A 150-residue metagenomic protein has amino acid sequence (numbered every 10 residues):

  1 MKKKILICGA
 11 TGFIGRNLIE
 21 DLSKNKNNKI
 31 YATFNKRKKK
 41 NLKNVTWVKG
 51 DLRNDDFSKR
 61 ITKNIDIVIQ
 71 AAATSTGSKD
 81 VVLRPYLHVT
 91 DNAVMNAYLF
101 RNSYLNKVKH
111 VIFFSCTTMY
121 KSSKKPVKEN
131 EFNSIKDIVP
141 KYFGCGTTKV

Functional and structural regions predicted by a protein language model:
K4, D66-I67, H110: Structural motif
K4-N25: N-terminal Rossmann NAD(P)H-binding glycine-rich loop of SDR-like oxidoreductase domains
K29-I30: Short beta-strand element of Class I
T33-R37, L52: N-terminal Rossmann-fold cofactor-binding loop
R37-N44: Short loop/helix-cap segments at secondary-structure boundaries that form the rim of catalytic
K49-D91, N102: NAD(P)H-binding glycine-rich loop region in Rossmannoid oxidoreductase-like domains and their noncatalytic homologs
Q70, A97-Y142: Conserved Rossmann-fold NAD(P)-dependent oxidoreductase catalytic core, especially the SDR/UDP-sugar
G144-T148: Active-site helix of classical SDR
